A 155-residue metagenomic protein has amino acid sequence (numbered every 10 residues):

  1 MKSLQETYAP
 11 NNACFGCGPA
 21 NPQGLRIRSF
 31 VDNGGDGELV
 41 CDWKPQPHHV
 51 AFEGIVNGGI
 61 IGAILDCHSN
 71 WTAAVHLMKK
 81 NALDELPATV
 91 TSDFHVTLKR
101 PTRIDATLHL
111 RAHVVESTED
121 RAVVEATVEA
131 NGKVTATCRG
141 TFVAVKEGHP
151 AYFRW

Functional and structural regions predicted by a protein language model:
M1-F52: Non-catalytic linker/capping segments at the edges of enzyme domains
M1-Y8, T102-H109, H113-W155: HotDog/MaoC-like acyl-thioester-processing domains
A9-F15, G59-G62, H76, P87-T91: Short acidic/polar alpha-helix capping motifs at helix-coil junctions
L25, L39, V90-S92, L108 (+2 more regions): Hydrophobic core residues within well-ordered beta-strands of beta-rich domains
V40-C67, W71-T72: A conserved, well-ordered hydrophobic junction motif at loop->secondary-structure transitions
W43-P45, L98, A144: Hydrophobic residues in beta-strands and at strand termini
N70-H109: Hydrophobic beta-strand-centered segment that forms part of the acyl-chain substrate-binding groove
